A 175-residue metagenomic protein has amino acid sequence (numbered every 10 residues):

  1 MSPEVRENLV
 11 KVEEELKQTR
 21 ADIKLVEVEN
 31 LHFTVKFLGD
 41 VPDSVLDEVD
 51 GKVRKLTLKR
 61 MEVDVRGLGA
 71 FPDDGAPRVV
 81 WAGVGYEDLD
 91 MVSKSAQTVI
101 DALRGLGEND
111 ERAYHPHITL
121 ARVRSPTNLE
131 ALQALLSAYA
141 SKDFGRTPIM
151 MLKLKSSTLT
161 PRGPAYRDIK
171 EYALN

Functional and structural regions predicted by a protein language model:
M1-N175: Histidine-dependent nucleotide/RNA phosphoesterase domain, centered on the 2H-phosphoesterase fold with its duplicated
